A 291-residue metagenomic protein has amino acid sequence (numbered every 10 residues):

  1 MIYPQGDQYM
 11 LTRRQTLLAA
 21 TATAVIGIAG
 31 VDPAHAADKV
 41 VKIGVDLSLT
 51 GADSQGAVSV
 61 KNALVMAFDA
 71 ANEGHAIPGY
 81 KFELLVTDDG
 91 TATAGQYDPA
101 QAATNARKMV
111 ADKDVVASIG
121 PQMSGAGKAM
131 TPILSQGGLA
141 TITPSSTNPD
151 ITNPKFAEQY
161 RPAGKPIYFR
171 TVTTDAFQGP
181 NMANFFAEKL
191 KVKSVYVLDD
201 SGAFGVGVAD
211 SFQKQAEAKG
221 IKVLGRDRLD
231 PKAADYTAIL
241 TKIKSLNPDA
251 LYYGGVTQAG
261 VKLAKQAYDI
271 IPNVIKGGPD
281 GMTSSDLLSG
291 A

Functional and structural regions predicted by a protein language model:
M1-Y9: Short, Lys/Arg-enriched N-terminal segments with co-localized hydrophobic residues within the first ~10-30 amino acids
Y9-T21: N-terminal secretory signal peptides and thylakoid transit peptides that target proteins across membranes
G30-A36: Sec/Tat signal peptide C-region and signal peptidase I cleavage site
D38, N62-V86, A218-I221: Signal peptide-proximal N-terminal region of secreted/periplasmic/extracellular or secretory-lumen proteins
V40-S59, P121-Q122, S194-L198: Short beta-strand segments enriched in small/hydrophobic residues
Q55-S59, G74-A157, L229-Y236, I270: Beta-alpha junction/loop-to-helix N-cap segments that form part of ligand/metal-binding clefts
G56, V60-A67, D98-A106, S118 (+10 more regions): Stable alpha-helical elements in mature extracytoplasmic
V115-G225, I275-A291: Extracytoplasmic ligand/sensor domains, especially the bilobed periplasmic-binding protein
